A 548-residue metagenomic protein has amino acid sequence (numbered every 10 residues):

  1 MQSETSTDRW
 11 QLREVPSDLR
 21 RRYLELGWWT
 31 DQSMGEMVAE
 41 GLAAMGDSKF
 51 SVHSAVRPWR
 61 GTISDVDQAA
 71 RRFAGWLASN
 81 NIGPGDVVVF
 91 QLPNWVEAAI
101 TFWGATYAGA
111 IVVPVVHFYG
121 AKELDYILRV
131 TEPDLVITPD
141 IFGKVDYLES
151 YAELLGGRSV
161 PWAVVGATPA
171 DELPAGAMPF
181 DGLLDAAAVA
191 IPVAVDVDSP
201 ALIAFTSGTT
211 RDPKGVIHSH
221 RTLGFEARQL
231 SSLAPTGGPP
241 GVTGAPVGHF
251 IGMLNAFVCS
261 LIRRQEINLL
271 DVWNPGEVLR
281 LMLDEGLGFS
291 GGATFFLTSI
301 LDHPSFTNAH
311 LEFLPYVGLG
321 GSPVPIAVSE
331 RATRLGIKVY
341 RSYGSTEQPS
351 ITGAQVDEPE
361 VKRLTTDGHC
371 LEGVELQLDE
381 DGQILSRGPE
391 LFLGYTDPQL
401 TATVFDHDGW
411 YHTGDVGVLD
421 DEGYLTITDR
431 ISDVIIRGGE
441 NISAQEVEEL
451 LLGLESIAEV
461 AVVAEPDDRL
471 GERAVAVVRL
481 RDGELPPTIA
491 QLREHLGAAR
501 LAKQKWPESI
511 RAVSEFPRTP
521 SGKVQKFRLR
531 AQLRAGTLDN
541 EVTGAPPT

Functional and structural regions predicted by a protein language model:
M1-Q2, A110-D181, D482: Structural core segment of the AMP-binding/adenylate-forming
E4, T30-D31, G46-S48, M178 (+3 more regions): Conserved pre-ATP/AMP-binding loop-to-beta segment of ANL
T30, K49-W95, A99-W103, G120-D125 (+1 more regions): Conserved AMP-binding/adenylate-forming core of the ANL superfamily
R60-S64, A201-R228: Conserved AMP-binding A3 loop
Y119-K122, Y126, V136-T138, M282 (+8 more regions): AMP-binding/adenylate-forming catalytic core of the ANL superfamily
D181, I262, D284-G291, L301-V361 (+1 more regions): Gly/Ser/Thr-rich phosphate-binding loop
G224-P240, G248-F289, H303: Conserved AMP-binding/adenylation subdomain of ANL enzymes
H369-G373, D379-V404, E440-I442: Conserved ATP/PPi-binding loop(s) of AMP-dependent carboxylate-activating enzymes
